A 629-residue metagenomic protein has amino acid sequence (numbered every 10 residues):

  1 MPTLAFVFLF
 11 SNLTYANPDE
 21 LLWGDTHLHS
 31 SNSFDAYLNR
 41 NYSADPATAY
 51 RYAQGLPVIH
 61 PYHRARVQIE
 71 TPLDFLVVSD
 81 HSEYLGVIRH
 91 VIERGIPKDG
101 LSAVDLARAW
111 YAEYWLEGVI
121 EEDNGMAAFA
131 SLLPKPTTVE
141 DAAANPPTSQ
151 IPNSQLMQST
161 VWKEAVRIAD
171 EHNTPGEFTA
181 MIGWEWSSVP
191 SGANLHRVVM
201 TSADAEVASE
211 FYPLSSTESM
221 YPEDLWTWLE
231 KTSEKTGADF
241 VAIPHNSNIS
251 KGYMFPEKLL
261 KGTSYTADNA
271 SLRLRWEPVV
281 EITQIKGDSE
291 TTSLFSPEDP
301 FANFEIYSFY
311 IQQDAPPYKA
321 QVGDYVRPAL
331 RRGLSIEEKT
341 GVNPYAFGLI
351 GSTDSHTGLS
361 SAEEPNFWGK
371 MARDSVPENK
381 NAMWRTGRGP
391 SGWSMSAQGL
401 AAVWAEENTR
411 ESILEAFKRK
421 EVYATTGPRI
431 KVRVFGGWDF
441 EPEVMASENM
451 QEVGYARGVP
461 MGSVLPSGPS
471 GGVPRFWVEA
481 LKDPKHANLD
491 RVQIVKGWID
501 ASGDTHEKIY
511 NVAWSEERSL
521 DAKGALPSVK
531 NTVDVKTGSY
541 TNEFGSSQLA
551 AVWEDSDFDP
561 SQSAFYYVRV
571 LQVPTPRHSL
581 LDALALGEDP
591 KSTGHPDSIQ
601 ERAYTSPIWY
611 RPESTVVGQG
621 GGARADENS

Functional and structural regions predicted by a protein language model:
M1-V7: Sec-dependent signal peptide recognition, specifically the positively charged N-region followed immediately by
A16-P46, Y50-A53, H60-L101, D105-R108 (+5 more regions): C-terminal functional module detector
S82-E83, I120-T179, A193: Long, well-ordered early-domain segments
R94-K135: Substrate-binding cleft of extracellular glycoside hydrolase catalytic domains
M200-S202: Long, charge-dense tracts
A205, S215-M220: Conserved, charged catalytic cores of large soluble enzymes
A205-E210, I282: Active-site gating/metal-coordination segments in enzymes
